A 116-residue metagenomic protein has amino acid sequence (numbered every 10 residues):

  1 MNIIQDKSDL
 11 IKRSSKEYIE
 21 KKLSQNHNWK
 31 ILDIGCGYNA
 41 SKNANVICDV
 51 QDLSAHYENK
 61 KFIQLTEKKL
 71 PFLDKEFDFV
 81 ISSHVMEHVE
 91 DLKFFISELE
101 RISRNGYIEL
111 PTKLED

Functional and structural regions predicted by a protein language model:
M1-L73, F79: Conserved N-terminal segment of class I S-adenosyl-L-methionine
V50, V85, P111: Flexible loop residues that form catalytic and substrate-binding hotspots at small-molecule/glycan-binding clefts
F79-V85: A short beta-strand submotif of the Rossmann-like class I SAM-dependent methyltransferase core that lines
M86-E90: Catalytic acidic motif of RecA-like/P-loop NTPases
K93-D116: S-adenosyl-L-methionine-dependent methyltransferase catalytic module, highlighting the catalytic core
